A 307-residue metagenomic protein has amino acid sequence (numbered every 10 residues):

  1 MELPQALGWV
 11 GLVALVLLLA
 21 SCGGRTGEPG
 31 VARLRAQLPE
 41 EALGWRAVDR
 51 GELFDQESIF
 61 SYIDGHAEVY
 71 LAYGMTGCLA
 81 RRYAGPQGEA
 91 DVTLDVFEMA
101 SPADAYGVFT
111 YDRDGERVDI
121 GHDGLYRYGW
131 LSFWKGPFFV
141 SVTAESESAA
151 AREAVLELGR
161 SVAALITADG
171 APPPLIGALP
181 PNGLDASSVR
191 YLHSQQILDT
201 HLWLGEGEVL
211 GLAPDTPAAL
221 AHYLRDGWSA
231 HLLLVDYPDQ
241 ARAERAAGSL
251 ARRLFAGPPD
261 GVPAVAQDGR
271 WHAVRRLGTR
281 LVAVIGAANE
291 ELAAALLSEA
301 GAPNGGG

Functional and structural regions predicted by a protein language model:
M1-G11: Bacterial N-terminal signal peptides that target proteins for export
V10-A20: Bacterial N-terminal signal peptides
C22-D91, F139, E147-G227, A256 (+1 more regions): N-terminal "mature-domain start" segment
G44-Y73, E98-G136, G183-D215, D236-G278: Short Gly/Thr-rich strand-loop-strand
T93-V96, F138-E145, H231-L233, T279-A287: Short, well-ordered beta-strand elements
A144-A150, P238-Q240, A287-N289: A generic structural motif
L220-H231, R242, R270-R275: Long compositionally biased, domain-poor regions of proteins
A247-S249, R276-L277, A287, A295-E299: Composition- and surface-driven signal marking solvent-exposed, interaction-prone regions in large proteins
